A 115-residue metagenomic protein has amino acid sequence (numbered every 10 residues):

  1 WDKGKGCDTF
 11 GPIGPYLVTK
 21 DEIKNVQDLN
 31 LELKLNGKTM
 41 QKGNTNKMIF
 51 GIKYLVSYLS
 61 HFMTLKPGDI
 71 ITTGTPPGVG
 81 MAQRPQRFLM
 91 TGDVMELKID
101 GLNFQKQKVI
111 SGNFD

Functional and structural regions predicted by a protein language model:
W1-D115: Catalytic-pocket segment enriched in acidic/His residues
